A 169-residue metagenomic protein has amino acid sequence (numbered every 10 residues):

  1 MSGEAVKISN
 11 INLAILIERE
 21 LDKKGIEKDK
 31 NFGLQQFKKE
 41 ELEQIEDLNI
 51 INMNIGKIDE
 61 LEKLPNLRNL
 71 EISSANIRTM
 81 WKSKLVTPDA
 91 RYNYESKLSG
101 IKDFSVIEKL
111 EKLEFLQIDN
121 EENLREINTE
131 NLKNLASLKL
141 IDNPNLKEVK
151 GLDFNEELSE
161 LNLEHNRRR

Functional and structural regions predicted by a protein language model:
G3-A5, S9-L110, E114-N123: LRR N-terminal entry segment and analogous cap-like coil->beta motifs
N66, K112, N131-A136, F154-E157: Short "repeat-start/strand-capping" segments in structured domains, especially the N-termini of parallel beta-helix
R91, R125, R167-R169: Basic polycationic patches enriched in arginine
E126, N145-K150: Leucine-rich repeat
D153-R169: Leucine-rich solenoid repeat scaffolds
